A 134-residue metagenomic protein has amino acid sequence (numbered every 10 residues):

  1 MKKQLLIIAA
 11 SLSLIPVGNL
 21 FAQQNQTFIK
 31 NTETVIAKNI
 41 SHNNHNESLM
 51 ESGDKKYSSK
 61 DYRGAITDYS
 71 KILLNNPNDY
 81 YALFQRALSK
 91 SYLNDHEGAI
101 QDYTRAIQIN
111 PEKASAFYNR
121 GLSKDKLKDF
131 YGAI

Functional and structural regions predicted by a protein language model:
K2-I134: Alpha-helical tetratricopeptide repeat
